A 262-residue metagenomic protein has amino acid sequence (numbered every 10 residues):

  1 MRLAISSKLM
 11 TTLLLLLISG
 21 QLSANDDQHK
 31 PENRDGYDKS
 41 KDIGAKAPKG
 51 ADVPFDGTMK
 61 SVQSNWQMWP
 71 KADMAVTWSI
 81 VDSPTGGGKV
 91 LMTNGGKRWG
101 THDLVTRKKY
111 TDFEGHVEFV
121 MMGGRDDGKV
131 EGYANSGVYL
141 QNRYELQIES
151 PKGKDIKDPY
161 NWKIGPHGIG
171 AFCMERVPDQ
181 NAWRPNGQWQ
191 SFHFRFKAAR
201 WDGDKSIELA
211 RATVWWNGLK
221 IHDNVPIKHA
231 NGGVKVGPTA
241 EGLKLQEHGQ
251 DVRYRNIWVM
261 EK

Functional and structural regions predicted by a protein language model:
M1-T11: Bacterial N-terminal signal peptides that target proteins for export
L22-K262: Carbohydrate-interacting regions of secretory-pathway proteins
